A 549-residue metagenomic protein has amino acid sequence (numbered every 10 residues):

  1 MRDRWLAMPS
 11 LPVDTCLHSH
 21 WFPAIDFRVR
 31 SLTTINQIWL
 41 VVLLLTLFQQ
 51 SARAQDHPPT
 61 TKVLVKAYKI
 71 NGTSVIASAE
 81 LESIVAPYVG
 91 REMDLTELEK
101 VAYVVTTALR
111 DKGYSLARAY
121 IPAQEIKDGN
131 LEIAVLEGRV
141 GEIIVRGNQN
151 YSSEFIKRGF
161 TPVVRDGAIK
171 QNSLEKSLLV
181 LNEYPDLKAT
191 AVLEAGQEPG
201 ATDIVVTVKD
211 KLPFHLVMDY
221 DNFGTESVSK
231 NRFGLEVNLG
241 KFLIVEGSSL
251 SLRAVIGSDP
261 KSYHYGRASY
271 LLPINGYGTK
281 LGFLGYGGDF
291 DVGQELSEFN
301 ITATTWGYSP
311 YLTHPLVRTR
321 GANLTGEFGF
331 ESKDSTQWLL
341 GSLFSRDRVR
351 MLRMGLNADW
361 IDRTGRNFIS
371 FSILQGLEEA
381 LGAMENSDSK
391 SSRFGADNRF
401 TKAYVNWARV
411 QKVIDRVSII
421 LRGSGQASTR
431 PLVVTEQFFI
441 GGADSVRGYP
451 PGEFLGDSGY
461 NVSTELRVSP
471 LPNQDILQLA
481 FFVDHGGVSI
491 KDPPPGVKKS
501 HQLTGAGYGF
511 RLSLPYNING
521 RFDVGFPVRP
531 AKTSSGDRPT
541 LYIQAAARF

Functional and structural regions predicted by a protein language model:
Q55-G224, V255-H264, G423-G425: Periplasmic polypeptide-binding modules associated with outer-membrane biogenesis and secretion
G167, N222-V228, V255-D259, E295-I301 (+5 more regions): Outer-membrane beta-barrel domain signature
A189, F214-L216, L243-L250, G276-G282 (+6 more regions): Repeated loop/turn-to-beta-strand initiation elements of outer-membrane beta-barrel proteins
G200, S229-F233, S262-G266, T304-Y308 (+5 more regions): Residues that define the transmembrane beta-barrel architecture of outer-membrane proteins
F214-G224, L235, E246-S258, G266-A268 (+5 more regions): Transmembrane beta-strand segments that form the barrel wall of outer-membrane beta-barrel proteins
G224, N238-L243, S269-G276, T313-T319 (+8 more regions): Outer-membrane beta-barrel proteins
P273, G278-V434, K491: Transmembrane beta-strand segments of outer-membrane beta-barrel domains in Gram-negative and organellar OMPs
D388-F549: C-terminal transmembrane beta-barrel domains of outer membrane proteins
